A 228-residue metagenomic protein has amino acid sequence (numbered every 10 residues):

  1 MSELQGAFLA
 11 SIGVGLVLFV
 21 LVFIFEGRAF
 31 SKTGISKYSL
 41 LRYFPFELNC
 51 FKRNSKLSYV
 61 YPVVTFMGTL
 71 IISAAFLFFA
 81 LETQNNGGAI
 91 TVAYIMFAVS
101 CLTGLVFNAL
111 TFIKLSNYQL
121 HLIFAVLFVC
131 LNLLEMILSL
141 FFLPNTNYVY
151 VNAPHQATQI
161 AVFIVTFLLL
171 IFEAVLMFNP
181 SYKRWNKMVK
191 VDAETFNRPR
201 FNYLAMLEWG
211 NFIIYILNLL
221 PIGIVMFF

Functional and structural regions predicted by a protein language model:
L4-T33: N-terminal signal-anchor transmembrane alpha helix
F8-V14, V60-M67, M96-L102, F124-L131 (+2 more regions): Physicochemical signature of membrane-embedded alpha-helices that form the seven-helix bundle of GPCRs, emphasizing
F25-C50, V225-F227: Hydrophobic transmembrane helix segments
E47-L70: Interfacial helix-start motif at the membrane-water boundary
F76-V99: Cytoplasmic juxtamembrane regions at transmembrane-helix boundaries
F97-V162: Membrane-proximal helix-loop-helix units in multi-pass membrane proteins
L140-F228: Terminal transmembrane helical module of multi-pass membrane proteins
